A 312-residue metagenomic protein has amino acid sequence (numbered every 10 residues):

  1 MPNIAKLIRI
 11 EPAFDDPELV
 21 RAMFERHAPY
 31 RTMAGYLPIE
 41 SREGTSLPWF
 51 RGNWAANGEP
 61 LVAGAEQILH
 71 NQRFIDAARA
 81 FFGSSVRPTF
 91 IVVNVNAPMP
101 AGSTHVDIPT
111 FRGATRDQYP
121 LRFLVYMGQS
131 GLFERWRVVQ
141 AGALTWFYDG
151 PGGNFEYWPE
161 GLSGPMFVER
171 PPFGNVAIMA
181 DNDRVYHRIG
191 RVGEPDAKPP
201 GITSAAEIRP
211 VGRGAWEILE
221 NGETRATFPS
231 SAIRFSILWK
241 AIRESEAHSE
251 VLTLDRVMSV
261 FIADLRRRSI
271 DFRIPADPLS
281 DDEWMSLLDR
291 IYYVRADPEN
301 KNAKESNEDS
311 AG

Functional and structural regions predicted by a protein language model:
M1-A56: Generic N-terminal leader segments that precede the first folded domain
A5-L7, P88-F90, V138-L144, G152 (+2 more regions): Extracellular structured ligand-interaction cores
I8-D15, V62-H70, G131-R135, S163 (+2 more regions): Conserved aromatic-histidine-acidic binding/catalytic patches
R9, T32, V86-N94, N154-Y157 (+2 more regions): A structural signal for short, well-ordered beta-strand segments and their strand-loop junctions that often border
L37-T45, D107, F111-Q129, E194-A226: Charged, glycine/proline-rich intrinsically disordered loops and linkers
P48-P120, L124-W136, G312: Signature of the catalytic double-stranded beta-helix
V106-A177: Glycine- and acidic-residue-rich phosphate-binding/metal-coordinating active-site segment common to enzymes that handle
G150-A311: Catalytic core of Fe(II)/2-oxoglutarate
